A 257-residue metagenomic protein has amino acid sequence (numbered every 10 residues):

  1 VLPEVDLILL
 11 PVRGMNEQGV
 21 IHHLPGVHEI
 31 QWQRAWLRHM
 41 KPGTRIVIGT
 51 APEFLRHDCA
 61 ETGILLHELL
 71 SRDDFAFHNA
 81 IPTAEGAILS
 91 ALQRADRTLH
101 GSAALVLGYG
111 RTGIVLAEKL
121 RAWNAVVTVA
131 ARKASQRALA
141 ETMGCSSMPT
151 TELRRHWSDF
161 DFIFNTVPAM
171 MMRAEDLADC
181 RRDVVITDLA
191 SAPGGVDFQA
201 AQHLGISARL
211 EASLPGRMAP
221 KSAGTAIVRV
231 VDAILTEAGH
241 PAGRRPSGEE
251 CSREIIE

Functional and structural regions predicted by a protein language model:
L10-H100, V230, E237, R253: Glycine/serine-rich phosphate-binding loop and adjoining beta1-alpha1 elements at the start of nucleotide-handling
R13-E17, E29-G43, A140-G216: Rossmann-like adenosine-cofactor binding region
R45, A103, A125-V126: Residues at the starts of beta-strands that form the adenosine-phosphate
R45, G49-L69, L189-I234: Rossmann-fold NAD(P)-binding glycine/threonine-rich loop
E53, S222, V228-E257: NAD(P)-dependent dehydrogenase/reductase Rossmann-like domain
H100-L120: Glycine-rich adenosine-cofactor-binding loop
W123-M143: NAD(P)-binding Rossmann-fold cofactor-contacting core
